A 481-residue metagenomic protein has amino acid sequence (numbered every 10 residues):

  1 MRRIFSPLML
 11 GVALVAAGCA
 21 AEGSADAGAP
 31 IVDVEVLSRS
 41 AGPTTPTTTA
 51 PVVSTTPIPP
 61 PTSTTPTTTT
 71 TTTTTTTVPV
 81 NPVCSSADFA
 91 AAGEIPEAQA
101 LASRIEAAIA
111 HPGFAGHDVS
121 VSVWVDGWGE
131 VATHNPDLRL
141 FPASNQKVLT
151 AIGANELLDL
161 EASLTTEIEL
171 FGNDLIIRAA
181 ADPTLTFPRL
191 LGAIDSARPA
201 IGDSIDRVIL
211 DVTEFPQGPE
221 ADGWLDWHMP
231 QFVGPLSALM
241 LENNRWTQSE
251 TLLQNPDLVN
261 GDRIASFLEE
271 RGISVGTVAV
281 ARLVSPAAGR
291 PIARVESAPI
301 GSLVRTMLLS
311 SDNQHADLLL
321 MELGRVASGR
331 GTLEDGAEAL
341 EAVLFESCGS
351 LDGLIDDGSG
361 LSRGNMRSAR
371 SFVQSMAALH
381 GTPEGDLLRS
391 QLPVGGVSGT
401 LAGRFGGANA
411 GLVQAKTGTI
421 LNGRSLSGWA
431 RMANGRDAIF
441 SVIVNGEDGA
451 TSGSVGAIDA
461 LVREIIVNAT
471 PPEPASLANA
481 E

Functional and structural regions predicted by a protein language model:
V15-G18: C-terminal motif of bacterial Sec signal peptides marking the signal peptidase cleavage site
A20-G23: Bacterial signal peptide processing site
V32-P79: Extracellular mucin-like PTS domains
T74-R139, S196-I205: Beta-lactamase-like hydrolase cores
W128, P142-L160, L239, R263-I264 (+3 more regions): Active-site SXXK
V131-T133, G324-E481: Small-residue-rich helix-loop
E156-G172, G272-R282, G385-R389: Short, well-structured active-site flanking segments
R245-L387: A small/polar active-site loop signature that marks catalytic segments
